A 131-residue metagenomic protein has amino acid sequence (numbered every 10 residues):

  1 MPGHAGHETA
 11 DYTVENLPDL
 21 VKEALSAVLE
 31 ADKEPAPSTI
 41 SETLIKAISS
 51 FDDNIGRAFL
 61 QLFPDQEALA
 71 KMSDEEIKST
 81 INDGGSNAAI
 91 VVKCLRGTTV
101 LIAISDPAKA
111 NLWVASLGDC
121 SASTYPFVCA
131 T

Functional and structural regions predicted by a protein language model:
M1-T131: PP2C/PPM-type serine/threonine phosphatase catalytic core, specifically the conserved beta-strand-loop-alpha-helix
